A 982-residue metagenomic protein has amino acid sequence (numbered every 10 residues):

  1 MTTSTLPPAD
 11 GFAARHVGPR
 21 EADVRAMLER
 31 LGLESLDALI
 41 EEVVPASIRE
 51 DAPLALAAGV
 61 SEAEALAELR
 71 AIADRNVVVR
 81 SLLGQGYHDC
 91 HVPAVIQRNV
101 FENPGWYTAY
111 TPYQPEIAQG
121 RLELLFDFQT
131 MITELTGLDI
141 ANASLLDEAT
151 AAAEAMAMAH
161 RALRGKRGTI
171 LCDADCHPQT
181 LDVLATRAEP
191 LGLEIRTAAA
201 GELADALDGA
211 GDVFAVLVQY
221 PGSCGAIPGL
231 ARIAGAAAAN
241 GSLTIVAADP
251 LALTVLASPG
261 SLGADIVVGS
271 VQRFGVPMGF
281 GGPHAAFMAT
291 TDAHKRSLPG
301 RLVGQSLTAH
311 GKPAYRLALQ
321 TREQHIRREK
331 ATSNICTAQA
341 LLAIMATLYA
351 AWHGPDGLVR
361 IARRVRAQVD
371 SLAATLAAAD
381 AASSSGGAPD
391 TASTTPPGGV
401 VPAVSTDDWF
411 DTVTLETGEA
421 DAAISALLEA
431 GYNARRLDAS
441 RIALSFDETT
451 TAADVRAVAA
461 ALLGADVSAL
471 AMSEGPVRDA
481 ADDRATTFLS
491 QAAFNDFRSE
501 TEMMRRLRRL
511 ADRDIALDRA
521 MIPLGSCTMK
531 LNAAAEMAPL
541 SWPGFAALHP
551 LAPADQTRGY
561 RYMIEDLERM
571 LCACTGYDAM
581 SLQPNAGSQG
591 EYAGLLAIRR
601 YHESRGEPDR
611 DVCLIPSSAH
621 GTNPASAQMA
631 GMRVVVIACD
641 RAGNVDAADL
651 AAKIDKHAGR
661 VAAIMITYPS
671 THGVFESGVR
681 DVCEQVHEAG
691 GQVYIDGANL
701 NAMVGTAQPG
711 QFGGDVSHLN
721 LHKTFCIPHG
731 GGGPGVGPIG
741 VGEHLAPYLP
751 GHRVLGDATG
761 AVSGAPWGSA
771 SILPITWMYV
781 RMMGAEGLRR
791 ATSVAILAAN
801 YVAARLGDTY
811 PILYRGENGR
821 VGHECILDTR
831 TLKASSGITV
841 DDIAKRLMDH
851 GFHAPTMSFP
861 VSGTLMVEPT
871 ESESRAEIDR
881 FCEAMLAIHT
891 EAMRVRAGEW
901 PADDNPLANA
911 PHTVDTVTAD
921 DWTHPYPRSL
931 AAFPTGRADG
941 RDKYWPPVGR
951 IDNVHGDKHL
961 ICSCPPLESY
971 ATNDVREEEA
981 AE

Functional and structural regions predicted by a protein language model:
T2-R30, E42-L82, H91-Y107, Y113-E116 (+10 more regions): Non-catalytic terminal extensions of PLP-dependent enzymes
T111-R121, D127-Q129, N142-L146: N-terminal export/assembly segments and adjacent metallocofactor-ligating motifs of anaerobic energy-metabolism
Q129-I132, T136, A152-A159, A286 (+7 more regions): Buried hydrophobic packing segments
M131-A149, K166: A conserved hydrophobic secondary-structure block that centers on an alpha-helix together with its immediately flanking
A141, E194-A198, R435, S581 (+2 more regions): General small-molecule cofactor/ligand-binding pocket signal
T150-A314, T414, S425, R558-G559 (+2 more regions): Conserved PLP-enzyme active-site core in the AAT-like
L307-L342, V754-L773: Active-site region of PLP-dependent enzymes
